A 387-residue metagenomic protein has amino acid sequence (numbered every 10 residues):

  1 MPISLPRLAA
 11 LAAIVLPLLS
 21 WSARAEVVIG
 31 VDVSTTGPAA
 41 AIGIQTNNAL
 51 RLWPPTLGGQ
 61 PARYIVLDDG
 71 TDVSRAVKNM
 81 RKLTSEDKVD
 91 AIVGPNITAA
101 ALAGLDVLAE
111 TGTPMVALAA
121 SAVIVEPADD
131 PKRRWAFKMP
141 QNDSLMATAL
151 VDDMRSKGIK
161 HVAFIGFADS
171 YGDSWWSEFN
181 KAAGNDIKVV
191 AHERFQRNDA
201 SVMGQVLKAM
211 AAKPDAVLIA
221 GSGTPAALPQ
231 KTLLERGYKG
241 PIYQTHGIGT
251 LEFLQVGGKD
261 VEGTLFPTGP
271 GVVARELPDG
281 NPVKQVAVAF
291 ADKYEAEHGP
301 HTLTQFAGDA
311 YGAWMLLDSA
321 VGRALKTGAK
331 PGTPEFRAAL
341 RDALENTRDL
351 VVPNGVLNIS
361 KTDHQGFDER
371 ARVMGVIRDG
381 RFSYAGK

Functional and structural regions predicted by a protein language model:
P2, A9-A12, A25-K387: Extracytosolic ligand-binding ectodomains
L19-A25: Sec/Tat signal peptide C-region and signal peptidase I cleavage site
